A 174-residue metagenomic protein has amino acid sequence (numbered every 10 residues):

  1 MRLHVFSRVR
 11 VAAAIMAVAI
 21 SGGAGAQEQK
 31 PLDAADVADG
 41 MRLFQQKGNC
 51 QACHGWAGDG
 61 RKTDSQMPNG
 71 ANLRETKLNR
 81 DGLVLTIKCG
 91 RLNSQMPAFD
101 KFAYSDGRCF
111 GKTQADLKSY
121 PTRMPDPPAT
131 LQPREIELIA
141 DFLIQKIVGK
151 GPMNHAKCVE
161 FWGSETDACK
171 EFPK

Functional and structural regions predicted by a protein language model:
M1-S7: N-terminal secretory signal peptides that target proteins for export/translocation
R10-S21: Bacterial N-terminal signal peptides
G22-A26: Sec/Tat signal peptide C-region and signal peptidase I cleavage site
Q27-A38, Q46-G48, W56, S94-K174: Flexible coil segments in periplasmic/lumen-exposed cytochrome c-class electron-transfer proteins
A52: Short, cysteine/histidine-rich loop/knuckle motifs that typically chelate Zn2+
K62-N69: Short cysteine/histidine-rich zinc-coordinating motifs and their immediately flanking basic loops
N72-L73, Q95: Conserved beta-strand positions that form and line the central face of beta-propeller blades
C89-N93: Glycine-rich, acidic and aromatic/proline-enriched surface loops and short helix-turn segments that act as binding
